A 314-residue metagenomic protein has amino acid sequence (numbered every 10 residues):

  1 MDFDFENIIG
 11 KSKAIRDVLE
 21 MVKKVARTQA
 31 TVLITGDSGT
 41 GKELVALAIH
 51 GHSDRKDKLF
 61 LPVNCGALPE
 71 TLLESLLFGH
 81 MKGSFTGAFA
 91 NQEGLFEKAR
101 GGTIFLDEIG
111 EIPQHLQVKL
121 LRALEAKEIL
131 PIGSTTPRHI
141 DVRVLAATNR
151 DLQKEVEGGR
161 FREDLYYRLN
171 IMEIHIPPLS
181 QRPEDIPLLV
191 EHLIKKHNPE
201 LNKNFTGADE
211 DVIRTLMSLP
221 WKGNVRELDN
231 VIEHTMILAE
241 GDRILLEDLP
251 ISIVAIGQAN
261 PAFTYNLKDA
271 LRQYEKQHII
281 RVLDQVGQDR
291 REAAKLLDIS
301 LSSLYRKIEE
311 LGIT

Functional and structural regions predicted by a protein language model:
M1-F5, V32-S38, K56, V118 (+5 more regions): N-terminal accessory segments that target, anchor, or regulate ATP-driven/P-loop NTPase machines and associated
F3-F5, K11-R16, R27, S53-K58 (+3 more regions): Nucleotide-binding/hydrolysis machinery
N7, A14, E20-T86, E97-P113 (+2 more regions): Conserved post-Walker A coupling segment in P-loop NTPases
V18, T40, V63, L77 (+13 more regions): Conserved RecA-like P-loop NTPase ATPase core
V22, I49, S53, A67-L72 (+9 more regions): Hydrophobic aliphatic residues
G41, L47, T264-T314: Bacterial C-terminal helix-turn-helix
L59-L61, A88-G101, F105, P113-K119 (+2 more regions): AAA+/SF3 P-loop NTPase mechanochemical coupling elements
